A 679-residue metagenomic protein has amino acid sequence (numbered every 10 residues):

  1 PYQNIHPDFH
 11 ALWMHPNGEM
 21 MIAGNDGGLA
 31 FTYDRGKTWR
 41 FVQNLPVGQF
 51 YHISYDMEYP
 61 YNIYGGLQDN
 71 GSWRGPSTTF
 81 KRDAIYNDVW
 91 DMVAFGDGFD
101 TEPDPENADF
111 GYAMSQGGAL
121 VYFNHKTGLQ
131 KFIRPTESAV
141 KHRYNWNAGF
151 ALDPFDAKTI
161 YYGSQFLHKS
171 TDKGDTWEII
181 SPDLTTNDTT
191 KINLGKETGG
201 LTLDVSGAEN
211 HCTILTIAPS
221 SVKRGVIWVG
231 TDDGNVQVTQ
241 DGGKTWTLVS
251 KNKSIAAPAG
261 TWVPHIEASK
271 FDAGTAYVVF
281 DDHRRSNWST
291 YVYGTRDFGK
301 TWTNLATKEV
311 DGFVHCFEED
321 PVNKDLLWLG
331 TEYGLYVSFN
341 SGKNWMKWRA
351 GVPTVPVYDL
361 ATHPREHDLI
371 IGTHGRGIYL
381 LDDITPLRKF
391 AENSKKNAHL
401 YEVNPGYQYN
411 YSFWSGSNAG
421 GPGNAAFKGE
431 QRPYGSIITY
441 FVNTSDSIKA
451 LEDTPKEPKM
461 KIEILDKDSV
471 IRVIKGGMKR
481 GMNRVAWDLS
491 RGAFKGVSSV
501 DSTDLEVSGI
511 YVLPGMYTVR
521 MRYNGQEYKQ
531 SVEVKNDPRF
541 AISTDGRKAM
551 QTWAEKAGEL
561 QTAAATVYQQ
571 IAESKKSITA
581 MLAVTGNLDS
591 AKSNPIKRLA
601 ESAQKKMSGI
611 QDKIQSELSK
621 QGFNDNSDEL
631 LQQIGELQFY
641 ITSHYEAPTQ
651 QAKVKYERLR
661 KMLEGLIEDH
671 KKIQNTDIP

Functional and structural regions predicted by a protein language model:
P1-F427, P433-S436, N443-S445: Beta-propeller blade termini and top-face loops
L120-F123, I438-T439, D446-S469, M516-R520: Beta-strand-rich binding/interaction modules
G163, P458, K479-V485, S508 (+2 more regions): A glycine-anchored, Pro-Gly-centered beta-turn/N-cap motif
A259, V470-I510: Glycine-centered tight-turn motifs at strand-turn-strand junctions
P386-F413, K529-A565: Low-complexity, Pro/Ser/Thr- and charge-rich linker/hinge segments at domain boundaries
A493-V497, R522-Q530: Short acidic/polar inter-strand loop motif in beta-rich domains
V532, T566-P679: Mature extracytoplasmic or organellar-lumen-exposed domains after removal of signal/transit peptides
